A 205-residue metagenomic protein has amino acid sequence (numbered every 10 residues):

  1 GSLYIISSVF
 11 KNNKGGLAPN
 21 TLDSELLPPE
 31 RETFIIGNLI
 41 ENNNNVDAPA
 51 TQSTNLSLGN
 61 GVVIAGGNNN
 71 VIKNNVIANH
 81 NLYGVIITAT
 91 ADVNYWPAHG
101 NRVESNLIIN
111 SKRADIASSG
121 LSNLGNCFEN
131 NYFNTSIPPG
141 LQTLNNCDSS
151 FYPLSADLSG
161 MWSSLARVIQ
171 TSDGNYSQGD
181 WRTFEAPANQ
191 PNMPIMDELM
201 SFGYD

Functional and structural regions predicted by a protein language model:
G1, K14-T21, P28, N44-Q52 (+3 more regions): Short glycine/acidic-rich loop motifs that flank beta-strands on beta-rich extracellular proteins
S2-G15, P29-V46, N68-N79, H99-N110 (+1 more regions): Right-handed parallel beta-helix
L26-L27, N94-Y95: Short, recurrent motifs enriched in small/polar residues
S111-D205: Acidic, glycine- and Ser/Thr-rich low-complexity intrinsically disordered tracts in extracellular/secreted proteins
